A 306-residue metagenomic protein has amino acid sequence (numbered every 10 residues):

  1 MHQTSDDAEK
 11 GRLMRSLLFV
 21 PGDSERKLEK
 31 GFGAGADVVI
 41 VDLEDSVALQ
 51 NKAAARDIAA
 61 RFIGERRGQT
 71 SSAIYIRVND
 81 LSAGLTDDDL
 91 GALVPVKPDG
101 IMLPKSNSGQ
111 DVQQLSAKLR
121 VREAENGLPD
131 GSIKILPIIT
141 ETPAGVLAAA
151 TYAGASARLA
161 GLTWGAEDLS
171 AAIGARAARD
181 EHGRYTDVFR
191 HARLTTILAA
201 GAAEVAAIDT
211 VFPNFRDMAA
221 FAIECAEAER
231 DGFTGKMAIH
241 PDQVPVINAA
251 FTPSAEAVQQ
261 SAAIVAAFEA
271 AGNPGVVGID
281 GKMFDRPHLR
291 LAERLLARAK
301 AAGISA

Functional and structural regions predicted by a protein language model:
M1-A306: Expand to "…catalyze enediolate/carbanion chemistry for C-C bond making/breaking, isomerization, decarboxylation
